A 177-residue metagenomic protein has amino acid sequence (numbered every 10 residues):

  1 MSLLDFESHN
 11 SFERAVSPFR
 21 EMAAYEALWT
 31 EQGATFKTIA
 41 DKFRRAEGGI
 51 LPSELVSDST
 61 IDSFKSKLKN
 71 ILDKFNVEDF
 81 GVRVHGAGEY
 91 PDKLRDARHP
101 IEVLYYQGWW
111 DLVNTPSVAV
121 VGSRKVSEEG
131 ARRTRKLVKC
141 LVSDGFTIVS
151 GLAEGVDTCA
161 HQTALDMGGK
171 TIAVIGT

Functional and structural regions predicted by a protein language model:
M1-G88: Short, small/acidic-rich helices and loops at N termini and domain boundaries of DNA replication/processing enzymes
N76, R83, E89-T177: Glycine-rich beta-alpha loop segments
